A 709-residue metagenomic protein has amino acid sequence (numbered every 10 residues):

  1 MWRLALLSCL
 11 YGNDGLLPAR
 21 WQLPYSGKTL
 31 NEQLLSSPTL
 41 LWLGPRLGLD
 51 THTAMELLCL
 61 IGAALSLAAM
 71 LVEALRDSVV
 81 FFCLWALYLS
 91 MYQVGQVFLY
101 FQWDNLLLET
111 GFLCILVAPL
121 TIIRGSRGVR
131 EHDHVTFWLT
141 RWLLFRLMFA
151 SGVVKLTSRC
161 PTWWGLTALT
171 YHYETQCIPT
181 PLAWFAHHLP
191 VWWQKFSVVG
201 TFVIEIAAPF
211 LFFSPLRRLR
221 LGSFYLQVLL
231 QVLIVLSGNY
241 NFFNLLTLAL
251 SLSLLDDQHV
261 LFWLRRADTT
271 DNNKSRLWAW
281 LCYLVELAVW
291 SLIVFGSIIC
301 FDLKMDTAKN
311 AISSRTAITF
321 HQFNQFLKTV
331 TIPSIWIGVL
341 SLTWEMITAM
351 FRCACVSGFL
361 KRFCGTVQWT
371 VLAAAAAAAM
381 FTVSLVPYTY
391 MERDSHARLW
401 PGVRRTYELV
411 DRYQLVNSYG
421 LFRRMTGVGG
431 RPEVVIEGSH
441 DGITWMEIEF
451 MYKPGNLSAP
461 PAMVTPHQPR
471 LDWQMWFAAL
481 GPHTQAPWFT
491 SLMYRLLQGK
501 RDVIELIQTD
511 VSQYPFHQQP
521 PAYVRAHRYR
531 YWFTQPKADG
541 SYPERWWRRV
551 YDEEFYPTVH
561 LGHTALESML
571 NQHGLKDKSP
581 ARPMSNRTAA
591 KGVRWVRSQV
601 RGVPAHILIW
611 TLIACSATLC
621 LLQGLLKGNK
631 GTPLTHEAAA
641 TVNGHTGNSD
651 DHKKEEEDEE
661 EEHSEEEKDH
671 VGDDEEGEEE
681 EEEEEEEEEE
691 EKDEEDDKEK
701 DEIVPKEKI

Functional and structural regions predicted by a protein language model:
M1-G677, D696-I709: Alpha-helical membrane-anchoring segments
E680-K692: Compositionally biased, intrinsically disordered low-complexity segments enriched for polar/charged residues
